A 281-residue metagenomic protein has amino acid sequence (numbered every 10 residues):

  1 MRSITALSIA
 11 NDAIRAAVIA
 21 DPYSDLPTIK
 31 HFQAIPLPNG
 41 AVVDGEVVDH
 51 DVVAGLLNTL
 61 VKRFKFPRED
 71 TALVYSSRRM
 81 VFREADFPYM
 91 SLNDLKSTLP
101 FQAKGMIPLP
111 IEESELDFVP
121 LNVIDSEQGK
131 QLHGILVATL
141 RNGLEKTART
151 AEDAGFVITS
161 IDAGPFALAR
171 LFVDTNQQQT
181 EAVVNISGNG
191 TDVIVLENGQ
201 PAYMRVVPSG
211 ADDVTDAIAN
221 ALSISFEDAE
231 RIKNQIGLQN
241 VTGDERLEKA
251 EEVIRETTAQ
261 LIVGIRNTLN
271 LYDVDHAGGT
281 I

Functional and structural regions predicted by a protein language model:
M1-Q102, E145-T147: Non-catalytic, solvent-exposed interaction/assembly segments
L7-I14, S76-R78, V183-T191, L196-Q200 (+1 more regions): A short acidic Gly-Thr/Ser loop motif
V42, N142-L168, Q200-N240: Glycine-rich phosphate-binding loop plus the immediately following alpha-helix
L57-D70, A154, R266-I281: Phosphate/pyrophosphate-binding loops at sites that engage ATP/ADP/AMP, CoA/4′-phosphopantetheine, polyphosphate
D70-D174: Active-site neighborhood for divalent-cation/phosphate handling
T159-F166, R170-I194, N198: Loop-centered beta-sheet repeat module
I232-I281: Adenine-nucleotide phosphate-binding core of ATP-dependent small-molecule kinases
